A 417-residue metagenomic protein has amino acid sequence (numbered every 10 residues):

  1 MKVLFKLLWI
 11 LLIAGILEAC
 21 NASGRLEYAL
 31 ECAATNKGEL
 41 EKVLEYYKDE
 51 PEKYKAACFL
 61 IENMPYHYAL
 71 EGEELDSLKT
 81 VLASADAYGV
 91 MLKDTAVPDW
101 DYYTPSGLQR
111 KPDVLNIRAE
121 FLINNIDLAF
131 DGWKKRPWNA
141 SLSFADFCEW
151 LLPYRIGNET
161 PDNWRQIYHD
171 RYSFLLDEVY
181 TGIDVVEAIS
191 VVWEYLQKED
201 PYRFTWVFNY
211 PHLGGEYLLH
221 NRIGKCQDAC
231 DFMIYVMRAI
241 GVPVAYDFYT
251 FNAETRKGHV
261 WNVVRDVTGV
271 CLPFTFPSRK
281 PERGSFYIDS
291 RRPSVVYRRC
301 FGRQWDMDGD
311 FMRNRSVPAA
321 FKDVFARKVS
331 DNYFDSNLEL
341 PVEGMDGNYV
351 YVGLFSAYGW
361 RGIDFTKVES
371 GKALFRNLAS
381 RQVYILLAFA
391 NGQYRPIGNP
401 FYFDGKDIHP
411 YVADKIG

Functional and structural regions predicted by a protein language model:
M1-L26: Bacterial Sec-dependent N-terminal signal peptides
V3, I234-V236, F251-T255, V263 (+3 more regions): A general structural signal for short secondary-structure junctions and capping/turn motifs
K6, K257-H259, D335: Short beta-strand-initiation
W9-L12, N252, V383-L386: Residues in flexible loops and secondary-structure boundaries
C20-I189, Q197, A239, T268-L272 (+1 more regions): N-terminal accessory/pre-domain segments preceding catalytic cores
D49, E178-Y195, W206-E216, N221-R315: Hydrophobic/aromatic-rich core segments of domains that either
E199-R203: A short secondary-structure junction motif
